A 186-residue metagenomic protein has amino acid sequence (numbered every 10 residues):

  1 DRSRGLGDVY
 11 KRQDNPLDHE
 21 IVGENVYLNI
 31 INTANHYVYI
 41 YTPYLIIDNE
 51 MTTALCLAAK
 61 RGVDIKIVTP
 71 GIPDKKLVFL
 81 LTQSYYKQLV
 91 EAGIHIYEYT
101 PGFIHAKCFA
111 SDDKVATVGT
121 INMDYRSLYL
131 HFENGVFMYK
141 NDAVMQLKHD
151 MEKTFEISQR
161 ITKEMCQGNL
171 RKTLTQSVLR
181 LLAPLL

Functional and structural regions predicted by a protein language model:
D1-Y10: Single conserved hydrophobic/aromatic residue that forms the stacking wall/gate of nucleotide- or nucleobase-binding
S3, I31-N32: A short, aliphatic-rich alpha-helical micro-motif
G7, A34-Y39, Y44-L186: PLD/PLD-like phosphodiesterase catalytic module centered on the HKD motif
K11-H19: Glycine-rich phosphate-binding "P-loop"
H19-V22, N29: Conserved catalytic alpha/beta core of Sir2/sirtuin-type deacylases, generalized to analogous enzyme cores that bind
E24-Y27, M123: A generic local structural motif
